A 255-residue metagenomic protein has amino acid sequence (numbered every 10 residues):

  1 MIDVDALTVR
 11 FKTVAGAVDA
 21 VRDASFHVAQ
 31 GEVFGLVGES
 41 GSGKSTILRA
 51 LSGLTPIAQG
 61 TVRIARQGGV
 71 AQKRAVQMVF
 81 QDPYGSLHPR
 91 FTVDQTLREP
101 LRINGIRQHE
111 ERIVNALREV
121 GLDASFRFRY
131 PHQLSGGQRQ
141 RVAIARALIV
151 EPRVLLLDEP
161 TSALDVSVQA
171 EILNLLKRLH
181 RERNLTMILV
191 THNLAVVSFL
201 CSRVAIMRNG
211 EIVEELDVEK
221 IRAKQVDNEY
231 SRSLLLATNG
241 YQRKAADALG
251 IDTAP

Functional and structural regions predicted by a protein language model:
V37-E39: The feature captures the beta-strand-to-loop junction immediately N-terminal to the Walker
S52: Helix-to-loop junction immediately C-terminal to a conserved catalytic motif
Q59-Q72: Conserved ABC transporter NBD signature motif
E110-S125, L236: Conserved ABC ATPase "signature" region
Y130-L134, Q138: Conserved ABC ATPase signature
E151: Conserved catalytic motifs of ABC-family nucleotide-binding domains
